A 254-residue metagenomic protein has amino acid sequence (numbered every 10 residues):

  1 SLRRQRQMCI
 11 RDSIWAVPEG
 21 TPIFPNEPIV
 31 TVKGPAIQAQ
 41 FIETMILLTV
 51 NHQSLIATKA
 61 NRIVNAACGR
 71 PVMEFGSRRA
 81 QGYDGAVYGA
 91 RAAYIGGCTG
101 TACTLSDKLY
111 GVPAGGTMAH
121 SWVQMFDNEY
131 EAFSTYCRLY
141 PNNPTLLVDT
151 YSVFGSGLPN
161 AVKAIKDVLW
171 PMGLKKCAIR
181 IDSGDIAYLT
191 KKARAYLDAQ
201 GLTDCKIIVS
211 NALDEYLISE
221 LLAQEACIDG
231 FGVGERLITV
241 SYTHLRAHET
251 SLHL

Functional and structural regions predicted by a protein language model:
S1-R6, I10, H244, L252-L254: Single conserved hydrophobic/aromatic residue that forms the stacking wall/gate of nucleotide- or nucleobase-binding
R11, W15-T203, L213-L217, A223: Buried, small/hydrophobic-residue-enriched core segments of structured protein domains
H120, S210, G234: Residue-level "edge-of-site" marker
A195-Q200, C205, L213-R246, S251-L252: Gly/Ser/Thr/Ala-enriched C-terminal appendages of enzymes
